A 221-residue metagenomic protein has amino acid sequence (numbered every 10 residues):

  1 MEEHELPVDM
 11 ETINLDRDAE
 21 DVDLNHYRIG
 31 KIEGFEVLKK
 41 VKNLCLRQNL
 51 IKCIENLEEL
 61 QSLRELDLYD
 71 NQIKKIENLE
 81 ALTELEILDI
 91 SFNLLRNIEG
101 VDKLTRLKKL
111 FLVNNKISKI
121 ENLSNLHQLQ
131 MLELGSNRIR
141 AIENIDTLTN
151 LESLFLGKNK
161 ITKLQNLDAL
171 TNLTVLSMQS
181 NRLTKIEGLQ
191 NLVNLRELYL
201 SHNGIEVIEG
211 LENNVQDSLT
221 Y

Functional and structural regions predicted by a protein language model:
M1-K75, E80-R96, T105-A141, D146-K163 (+3 more regions): The feature captures the LRR N-terminal capping module
